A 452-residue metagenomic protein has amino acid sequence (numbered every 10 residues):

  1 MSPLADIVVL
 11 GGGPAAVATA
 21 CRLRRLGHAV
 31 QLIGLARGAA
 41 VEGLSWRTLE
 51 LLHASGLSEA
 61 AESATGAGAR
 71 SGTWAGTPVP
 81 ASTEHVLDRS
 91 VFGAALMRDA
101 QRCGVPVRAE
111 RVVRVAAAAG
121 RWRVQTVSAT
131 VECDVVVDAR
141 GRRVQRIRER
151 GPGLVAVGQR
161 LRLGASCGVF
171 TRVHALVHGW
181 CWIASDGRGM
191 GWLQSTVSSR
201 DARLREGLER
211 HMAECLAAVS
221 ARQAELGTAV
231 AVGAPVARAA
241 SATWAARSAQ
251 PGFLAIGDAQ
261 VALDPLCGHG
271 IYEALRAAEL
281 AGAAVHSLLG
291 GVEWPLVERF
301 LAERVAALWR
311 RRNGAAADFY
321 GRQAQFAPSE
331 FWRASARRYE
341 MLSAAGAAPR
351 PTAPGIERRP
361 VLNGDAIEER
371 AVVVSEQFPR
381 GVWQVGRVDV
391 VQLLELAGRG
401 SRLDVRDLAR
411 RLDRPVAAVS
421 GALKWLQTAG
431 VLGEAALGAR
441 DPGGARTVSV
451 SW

Functional and structural regions predicted by a protein language model:
S2-A15: Beta1/beta-strand and adjacent pyrophosphate-binding region of the FAD-binding site in flavoprotein oxidoreductases
G12, R24-E42: Glycine-rich FAD pyrophosphate-binding loop
A36-S71: N-terminal FAD cofactor-binding segment of flavoenzymes
V79-D99, A202-G207: Short beta-strand to alpha-helix junction loop
Q101-T228, W244: Predominantly flavin-linked oxidoreductase catalytic cores and closely associated redox partners
R114, T130, P152, R203-A283 (+2 more regions): FAD/FMN-dependent oxidoreductases across multiple families
H286-D365, E369-R370, V391: C-terminal helical "tail/cap" subdomain of flavin- and related membrane-associated enzymes
A336-L396, S420, K424, E434-W452: Acidic, low-complexity/disordered tracts enriched in E/D and polar residues
